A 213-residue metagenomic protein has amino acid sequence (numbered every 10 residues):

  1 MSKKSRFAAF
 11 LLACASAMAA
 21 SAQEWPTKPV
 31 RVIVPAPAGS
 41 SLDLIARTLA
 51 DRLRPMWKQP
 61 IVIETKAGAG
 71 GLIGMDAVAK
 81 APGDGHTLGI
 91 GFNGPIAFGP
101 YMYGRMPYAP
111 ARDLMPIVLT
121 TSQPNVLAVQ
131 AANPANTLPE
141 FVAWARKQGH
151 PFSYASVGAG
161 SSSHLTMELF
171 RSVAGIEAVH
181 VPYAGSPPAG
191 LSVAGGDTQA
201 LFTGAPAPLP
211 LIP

Functional and structural regions predicted by a protein language model:
A9-A17: Bacterial N-terminal signal peptides
A20-R31, A38, W57, A81-T87 (+2 more regions): Immediate post-signal peptide segment of exported/extracytoplasmic ligand-binding proteins
V32-I45, A67-A69, A155-S162: Extracytoplasmic "Venus flytrap"
G39-K58, H164-S172, L211: Short, polar/charged alpha-helical segment
L72-M75, A189-G190, P208: Short, hydrophobic alpha-helical packing/hinge segments within bilobed ligand-binding/sensory domains
K80-T87, Y101-P188, S192: Hinge/capping helix and adjacent helix->loop/strand transition within the periplasmic-binding protein
G85-G91, S153, Q199-T203: Paired acidic/hydrophobic, glycine-rich loop segments that form the ligand-binding mouth/hinge of periplasmic-binding
P95-R105, H164, R171-V173, A200-P213: A ligand-binding cleft/hinge motif common to bilobed small-molecule-binding domains
